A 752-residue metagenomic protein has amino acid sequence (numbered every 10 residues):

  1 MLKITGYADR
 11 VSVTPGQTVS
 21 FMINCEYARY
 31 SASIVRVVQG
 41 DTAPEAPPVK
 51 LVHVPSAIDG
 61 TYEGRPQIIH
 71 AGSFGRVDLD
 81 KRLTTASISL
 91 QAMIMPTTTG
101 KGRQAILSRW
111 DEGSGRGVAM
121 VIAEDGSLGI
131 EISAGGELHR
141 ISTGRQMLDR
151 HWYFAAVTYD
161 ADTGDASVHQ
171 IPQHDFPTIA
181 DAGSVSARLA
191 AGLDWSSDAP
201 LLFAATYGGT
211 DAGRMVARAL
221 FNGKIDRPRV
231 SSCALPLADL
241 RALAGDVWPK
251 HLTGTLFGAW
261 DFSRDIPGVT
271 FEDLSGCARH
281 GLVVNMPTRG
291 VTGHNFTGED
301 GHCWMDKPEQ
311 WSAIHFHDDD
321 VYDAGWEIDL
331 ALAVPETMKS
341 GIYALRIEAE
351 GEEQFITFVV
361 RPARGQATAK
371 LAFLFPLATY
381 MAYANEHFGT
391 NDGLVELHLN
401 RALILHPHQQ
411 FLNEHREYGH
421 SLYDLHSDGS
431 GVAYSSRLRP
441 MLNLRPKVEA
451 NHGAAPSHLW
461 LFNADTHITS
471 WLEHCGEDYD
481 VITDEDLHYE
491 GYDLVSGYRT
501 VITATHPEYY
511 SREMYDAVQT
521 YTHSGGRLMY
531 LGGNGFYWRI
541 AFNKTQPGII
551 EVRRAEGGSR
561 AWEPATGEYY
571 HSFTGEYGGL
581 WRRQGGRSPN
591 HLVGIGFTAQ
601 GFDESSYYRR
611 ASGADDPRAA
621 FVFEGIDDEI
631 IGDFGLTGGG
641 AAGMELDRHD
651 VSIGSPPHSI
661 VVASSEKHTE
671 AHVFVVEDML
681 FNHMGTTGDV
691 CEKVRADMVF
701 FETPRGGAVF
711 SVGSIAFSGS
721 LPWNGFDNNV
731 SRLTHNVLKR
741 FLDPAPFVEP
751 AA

Functional and structural regions predicted by a protein language model:
T5-Y7, V11-R29, V38-T292, T297: Extracellular glycan-associated modules
S33-V35, P44-A46, R103-A105, A119-M120 (+15 more regions): Short, solvent-exposed loop/turn and secondary-structure capping segments
V37, R289-Y322, A349-L494, P746: Aromatic-Pro/Gly-enriched surface loop or interdomain linker that acts as a lid/target-recognition segment
A57-S73, W311-A331: Aromatic sugar-binding surface patches on proteins that engage polysaccharides or sugar-phosphate polymers
P66-I69, G341-I347: Short, aromatic- and glycine-rich surface loops/edge beta-strands on solvent-exposed regions
V77-K81, A212-V216, Y322-M338: Signal that preferentially marks extracellular ectodomain short beta-strand elements of beta-sandwich modules
D319-D320, A331-A333, T337-K339, S457-K544 (+2 more regions): Helical hinge/lid and interdomain linker segments adjacent to catalytic or ligand-binding clefts that mediate domain
T545-G725, N729-V730, H735, R740-F741: Glycine-rich, aromatic-lined ligand/substrate-binding cores of catalytic and carbohydrate-binding domains
